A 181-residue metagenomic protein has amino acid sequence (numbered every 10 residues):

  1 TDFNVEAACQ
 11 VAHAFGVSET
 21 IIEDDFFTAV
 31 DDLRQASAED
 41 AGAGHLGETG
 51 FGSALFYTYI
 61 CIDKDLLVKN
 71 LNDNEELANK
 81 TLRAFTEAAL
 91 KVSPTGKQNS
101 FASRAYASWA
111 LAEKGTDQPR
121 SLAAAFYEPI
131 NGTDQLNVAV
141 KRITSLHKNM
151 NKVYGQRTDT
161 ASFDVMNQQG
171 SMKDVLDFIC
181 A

Functional and structural regions predicted by a protein language model:
T1-A181: Basic polyanion-binding and macromolecular-assembly surfaces
